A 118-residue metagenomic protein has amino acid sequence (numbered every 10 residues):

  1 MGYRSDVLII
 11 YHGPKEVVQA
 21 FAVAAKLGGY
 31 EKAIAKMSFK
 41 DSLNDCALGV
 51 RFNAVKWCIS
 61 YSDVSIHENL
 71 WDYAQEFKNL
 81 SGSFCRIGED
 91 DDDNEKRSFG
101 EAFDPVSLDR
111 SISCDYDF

Functional and structural regions predicted by a protein language model:
M1-A25: Short, extreme N-terminal segment that most often corresponds to the first beta-strand
A22-F118: Charged interaction segments
